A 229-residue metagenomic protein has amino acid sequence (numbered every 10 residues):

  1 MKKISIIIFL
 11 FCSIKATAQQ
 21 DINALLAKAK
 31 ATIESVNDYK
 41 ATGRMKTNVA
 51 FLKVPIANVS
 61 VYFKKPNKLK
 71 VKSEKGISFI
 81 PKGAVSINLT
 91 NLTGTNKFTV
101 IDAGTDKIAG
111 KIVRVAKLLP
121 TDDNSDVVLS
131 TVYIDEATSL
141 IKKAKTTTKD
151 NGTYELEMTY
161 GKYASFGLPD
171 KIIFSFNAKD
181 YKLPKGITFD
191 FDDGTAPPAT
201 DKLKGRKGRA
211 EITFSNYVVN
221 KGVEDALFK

Functional and structural regions predicted by a protein language model:
I4-S13: Sec-dependent N-terminal signal peptides
K15-A50: N-terminal leader/targeting segments and the immediate start of mature chains
Q19, V49-V54, P81-G83, L183-I187 (+1 more regions): Flexible, membrane-facing loop/turn or short amphipathic-helix motifs that contact lipid bilayers or gate lipid-binding
T32-Y39, L52, A109-K111, A137 (+1 more regions): Edge/loop elements at the starts and ends of beta-strands within beta-rich repeat scaffolds
V36-K40, I56-N58, P66, T95 (+4 more regions): Extracytoplasmic
Y39-M45, V59-V61, N67-K75, V128-S130 (+3 more regions): One face of beta-strands
N48-K107: An acidic-aromatic
I112-F228: Gly/Pro-enriched, hydrophobic low-complexity segments that function as extracytoplasmic propeptides/linkers
